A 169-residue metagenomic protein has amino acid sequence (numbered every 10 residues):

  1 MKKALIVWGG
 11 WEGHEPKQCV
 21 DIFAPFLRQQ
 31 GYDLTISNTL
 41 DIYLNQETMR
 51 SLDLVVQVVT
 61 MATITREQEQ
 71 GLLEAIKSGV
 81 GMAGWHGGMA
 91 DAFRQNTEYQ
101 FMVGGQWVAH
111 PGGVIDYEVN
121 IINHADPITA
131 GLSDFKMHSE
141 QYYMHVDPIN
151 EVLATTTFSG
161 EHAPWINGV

Functional and structural regions predicted by a protein language model:
K3-I6, E15-A90: Helical hinge/lid and interdomain linker segments adjacent to catalytic or ligand-binding clefts that mediate domain
G9-G10, V59-T60, T157: Glycine-rich His-Gly loop
H14, P25, N45-E47, L52-V55 (+8 more regions): Surface-exposed loop/turn and secondary-structure junction residues enriched for glycine/proline
Q18-C19, Q95-E98, P164-N167: Short aromatic-enriched loop/helix-cap "lid" or pocket-rim segments at secondary-structure transitions that line
L27-R28, S51, G113-V169: Catalytic beta-strand/loop cores that center a nucleophilic Ser/Cys/Thr and support acyl-enzyme chemistry
T35, W107-A109, E151-L153: Short secondary-structure junctions
R50, Q95-Y99, E151: Short amphipathic alpha-helical patches
A62-G131: A glycine-rich, often tryptophan-bearing local segment used as a flexible ligand/cofactor-contacting loop or short
